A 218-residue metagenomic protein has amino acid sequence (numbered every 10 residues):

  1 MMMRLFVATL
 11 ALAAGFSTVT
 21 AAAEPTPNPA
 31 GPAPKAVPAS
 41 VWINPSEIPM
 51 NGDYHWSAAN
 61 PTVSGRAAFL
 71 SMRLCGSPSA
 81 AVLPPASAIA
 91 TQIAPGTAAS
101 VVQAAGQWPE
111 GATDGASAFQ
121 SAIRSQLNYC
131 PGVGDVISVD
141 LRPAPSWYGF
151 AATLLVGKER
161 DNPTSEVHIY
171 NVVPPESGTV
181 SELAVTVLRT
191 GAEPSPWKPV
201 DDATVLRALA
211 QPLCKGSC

Functional and structural regions predicted by a protein language model:
M1-P25: Secretory targeting and sorting signals
A23-K35: Cleaved targeting-peptide boundary
A39-S40, N44, I48-P49: Long, low-complexity, Ser/Thr/Gly/Pro-rich intrinsically disordered segments that act as flexible linkers and assembly
G52-H168, V200, T204-P212: A small/polar (G/S/T-enriched), proline-flanked helix-loop surface module common in exported/cell-envelope proteins
N162-E193: Short, well-structured beta-strand
A184-C218: Surface-exposed amphipathic alpha-helical segments
